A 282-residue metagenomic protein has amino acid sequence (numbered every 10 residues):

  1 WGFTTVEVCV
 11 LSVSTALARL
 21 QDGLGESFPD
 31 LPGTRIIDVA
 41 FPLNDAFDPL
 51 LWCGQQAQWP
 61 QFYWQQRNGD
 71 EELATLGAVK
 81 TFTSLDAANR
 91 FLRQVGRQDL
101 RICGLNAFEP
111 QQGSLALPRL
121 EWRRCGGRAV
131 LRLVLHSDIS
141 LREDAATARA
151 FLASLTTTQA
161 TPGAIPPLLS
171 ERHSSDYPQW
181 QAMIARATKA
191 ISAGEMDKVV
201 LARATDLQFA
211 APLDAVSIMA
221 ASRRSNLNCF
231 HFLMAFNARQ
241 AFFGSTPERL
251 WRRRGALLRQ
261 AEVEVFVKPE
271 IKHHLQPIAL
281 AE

Functional and structural regions predicted by a protein language model:
W1-E282: Signature of the chorismate-utilizing enzyme
